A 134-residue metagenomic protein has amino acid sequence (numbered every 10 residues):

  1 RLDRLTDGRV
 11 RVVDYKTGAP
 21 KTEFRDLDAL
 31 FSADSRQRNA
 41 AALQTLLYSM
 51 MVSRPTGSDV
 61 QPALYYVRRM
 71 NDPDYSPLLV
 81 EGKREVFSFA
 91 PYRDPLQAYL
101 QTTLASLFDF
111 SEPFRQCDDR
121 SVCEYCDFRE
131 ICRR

Functional and structural regions predicted by a protein language model:
R1-R134: RecB-family 4Fe-4S metal-dependent nuclease core
